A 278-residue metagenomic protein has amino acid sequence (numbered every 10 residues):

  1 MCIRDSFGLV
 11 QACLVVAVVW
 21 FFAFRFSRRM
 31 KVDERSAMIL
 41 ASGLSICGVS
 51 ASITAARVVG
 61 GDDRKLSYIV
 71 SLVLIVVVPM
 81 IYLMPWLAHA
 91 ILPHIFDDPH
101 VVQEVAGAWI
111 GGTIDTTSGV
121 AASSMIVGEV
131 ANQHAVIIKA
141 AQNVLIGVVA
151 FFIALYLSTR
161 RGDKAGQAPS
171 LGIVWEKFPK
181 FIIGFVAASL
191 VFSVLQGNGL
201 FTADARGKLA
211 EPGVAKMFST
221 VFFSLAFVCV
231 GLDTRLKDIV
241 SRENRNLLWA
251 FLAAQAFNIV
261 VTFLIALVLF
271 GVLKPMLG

Functional and structural regions predicted by a protein language model:
M1-I3: Short, small-residue-biased leader/transition segments that mark boundaries at the very start of proteins
S6-A17, A41-L44, V105-I110, K139-L145 (+1 more regions): Structural signature of hydrophobic alpha-helical transmembrane segments
V16-R28, G48-I53, V77-A90, T117-A121 (+10 more regions): Transmembrane alpha-helical segments of multi-pass membrane transport proteins and ion-pumping complexes
E34-M80, V102-V127, F218: Alpha-helical membrane segments and immediately flanking helix-loop junctions that form or couple to the substrate/ion
A56, G61-P79, I138-K139, K177 (+2 more regions): Junctions where cytoplasmic loops transition into the N-terminal start of transmembrane alpha-helices in multi-pass
G128-L171, F178: Oxyanion-binding "anion nests"
L157-F263: Transmembrane helical segments that form the transport core of multi-pass membrane transport proteins
F263-G278: Juxtamembrane boundary at the C-terminal end of a transmembrane helix
